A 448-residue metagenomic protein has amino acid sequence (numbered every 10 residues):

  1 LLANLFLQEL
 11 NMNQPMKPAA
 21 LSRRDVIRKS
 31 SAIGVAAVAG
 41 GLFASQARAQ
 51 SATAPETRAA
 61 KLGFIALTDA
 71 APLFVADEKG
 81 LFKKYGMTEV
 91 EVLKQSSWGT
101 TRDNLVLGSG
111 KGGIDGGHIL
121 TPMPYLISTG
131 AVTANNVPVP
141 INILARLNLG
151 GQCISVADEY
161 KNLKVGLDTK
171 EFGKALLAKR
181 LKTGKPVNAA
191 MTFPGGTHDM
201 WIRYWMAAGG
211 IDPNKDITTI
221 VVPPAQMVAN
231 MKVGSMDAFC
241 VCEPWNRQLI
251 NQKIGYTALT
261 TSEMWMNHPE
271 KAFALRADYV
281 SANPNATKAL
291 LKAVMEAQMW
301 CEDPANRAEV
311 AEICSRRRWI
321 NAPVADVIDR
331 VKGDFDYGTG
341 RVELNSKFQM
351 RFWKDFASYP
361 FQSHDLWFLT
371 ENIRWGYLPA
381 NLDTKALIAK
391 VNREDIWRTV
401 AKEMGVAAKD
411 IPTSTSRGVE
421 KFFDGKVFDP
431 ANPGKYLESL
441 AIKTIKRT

Functional and structural regions predicted by a protein language model:
L1-D25: N-terminal secretory signal peptides
P18, I27-A47: N-terminal export signals
Q50-N214, T218-V221, V233-R247, I254-N267 (+2 more regions): Short, glycine-/small- and polar/acidic-enriched structural segments that line small-molecule recognition paths
D69, E78, T101, M123-P124 (+9 more regions): Stable alpha-helical elements in mature extracytoplasmic
C153-S155, A272-L275, Y279-V280: Short glycine- and hydrophobic/aromatic-rich loop-to-beta-strand nucleating segment in the catalytic cores
P213-I217, S281-A286: Inter-helical turn/loop segments and adjacent helix faces that build the functional surface of alpha-helical bundle
A282-R398: Secondary-structure end/capping motifs
L366-T448: Conserved C-terminal helix/tail region of periplasmic/extracytoplasmic solute-binding proteins
